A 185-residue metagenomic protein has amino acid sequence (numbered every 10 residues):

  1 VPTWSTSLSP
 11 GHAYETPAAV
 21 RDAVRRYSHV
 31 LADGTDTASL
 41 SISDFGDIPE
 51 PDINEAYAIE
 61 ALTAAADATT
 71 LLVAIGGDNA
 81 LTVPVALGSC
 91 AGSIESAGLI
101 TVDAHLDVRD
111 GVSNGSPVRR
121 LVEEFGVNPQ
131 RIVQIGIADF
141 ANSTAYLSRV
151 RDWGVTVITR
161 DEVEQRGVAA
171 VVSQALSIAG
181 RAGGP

Functional and structural regions predicted by a protein language model:
V1-P185: Conserved alpha-helical scaffold segments that buttress catalytic/binding sites
